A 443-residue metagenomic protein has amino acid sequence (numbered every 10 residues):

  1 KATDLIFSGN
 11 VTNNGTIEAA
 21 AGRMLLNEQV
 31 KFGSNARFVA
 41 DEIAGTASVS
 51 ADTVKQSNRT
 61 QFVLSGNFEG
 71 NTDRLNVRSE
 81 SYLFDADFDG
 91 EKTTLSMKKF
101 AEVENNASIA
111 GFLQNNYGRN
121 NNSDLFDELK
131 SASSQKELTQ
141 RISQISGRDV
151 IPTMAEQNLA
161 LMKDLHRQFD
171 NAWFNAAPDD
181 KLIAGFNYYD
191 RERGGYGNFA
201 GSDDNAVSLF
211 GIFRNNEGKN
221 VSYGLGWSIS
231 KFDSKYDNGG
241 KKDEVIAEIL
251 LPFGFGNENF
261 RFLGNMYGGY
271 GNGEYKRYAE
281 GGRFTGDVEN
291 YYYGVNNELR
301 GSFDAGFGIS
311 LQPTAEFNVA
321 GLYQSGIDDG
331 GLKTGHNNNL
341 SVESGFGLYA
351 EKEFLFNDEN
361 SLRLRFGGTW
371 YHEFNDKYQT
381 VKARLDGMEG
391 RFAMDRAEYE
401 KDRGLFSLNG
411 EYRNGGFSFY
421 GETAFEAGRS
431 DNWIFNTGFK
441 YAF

Functional and structural regions predicted by a protein language model:
K1-R74, S79-Y82, S344: Extracellular beta-strand/loop-rich repeat segments of large surface/secreted proteins
A2-D4, A21-R23, T60-F210: Outer-membrane translocation/initiation segment of Type V secreted surface proteins
I6-S8, E18, L26-N27, A177-F443: Membrane translocator/pore-forming domains, dominated by Gram-negative outer-membrane beta-barrels
V11, V30, V39, V49 (+14 more regions): Extended aliphatic helical segments
T12, K31, A44, S50 (+8 more regions): N-terminal non-cleavable signal-anchor helices
T46-A47, A101-E104, G271-N272, G428-R429: A short local loop/turn or secondary-structure capping micro-motif enriched for an aromatic residue
A47-V49, Q56, L64, E80 (+6 more regions): Intrinsically disordered, low-complexity segments enriched in Ser/Pro/Gly/Ala and basic residues
S50-D52, K98, Q135, G416: Serine/proline-rich low-complexity intrinsically disordered segments, especially terminal tails, linkers
